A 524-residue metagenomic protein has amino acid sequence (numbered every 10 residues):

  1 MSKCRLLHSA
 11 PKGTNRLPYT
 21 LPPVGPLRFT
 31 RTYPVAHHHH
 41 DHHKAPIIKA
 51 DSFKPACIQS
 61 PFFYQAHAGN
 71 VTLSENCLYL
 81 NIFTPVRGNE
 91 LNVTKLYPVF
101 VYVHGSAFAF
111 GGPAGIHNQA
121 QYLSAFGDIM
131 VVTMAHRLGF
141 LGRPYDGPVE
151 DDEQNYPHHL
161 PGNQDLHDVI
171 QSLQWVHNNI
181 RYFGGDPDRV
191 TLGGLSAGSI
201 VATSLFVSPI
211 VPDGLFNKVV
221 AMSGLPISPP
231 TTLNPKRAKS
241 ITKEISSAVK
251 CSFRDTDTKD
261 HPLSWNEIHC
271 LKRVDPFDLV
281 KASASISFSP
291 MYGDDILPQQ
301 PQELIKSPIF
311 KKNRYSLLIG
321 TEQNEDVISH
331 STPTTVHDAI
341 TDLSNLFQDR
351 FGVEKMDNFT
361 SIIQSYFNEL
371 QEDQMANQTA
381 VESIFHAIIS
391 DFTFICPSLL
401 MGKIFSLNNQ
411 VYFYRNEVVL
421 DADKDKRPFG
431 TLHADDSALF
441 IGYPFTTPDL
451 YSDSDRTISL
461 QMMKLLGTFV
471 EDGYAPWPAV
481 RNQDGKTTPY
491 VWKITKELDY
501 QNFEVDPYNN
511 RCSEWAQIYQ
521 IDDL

Functional and structural regions predicted by a protein language model:
M1-L166, P187, D326, D449-M462 (+3 more regions): Non-catalytic accessory segments of hydrolases
Q65-N70, Y156-N163, I227-L233, D257 (+8 more regions): Active-site rim elements
P98, V176, F183-S196: Alpha/beta-hydrolase fold nucleophile elbow
F108, G194-S204: Glycine-rich nucleophile elbow surrounding the catalytic serine of serine-hydrolase chemistry
H136-G139, L225, E417: Short beta-to-alpha linker loops that shape the active-site pocket of alpha/beta-hydrolase fold enzymes
I170-Q174, N178, Y182, S204-V207 (+4 more regions): Substrate-access "cap/lid" subdomains that shape and gate the entrance to catalytic or ligand-binding pockets
S289, V353-L407, Y412-E417: Alpha/beta-hydrolase fold catalytic core
A387, I395-L524: Mobile gating loops/cap/lid regions near enzyme active sites that modulate substrate access
